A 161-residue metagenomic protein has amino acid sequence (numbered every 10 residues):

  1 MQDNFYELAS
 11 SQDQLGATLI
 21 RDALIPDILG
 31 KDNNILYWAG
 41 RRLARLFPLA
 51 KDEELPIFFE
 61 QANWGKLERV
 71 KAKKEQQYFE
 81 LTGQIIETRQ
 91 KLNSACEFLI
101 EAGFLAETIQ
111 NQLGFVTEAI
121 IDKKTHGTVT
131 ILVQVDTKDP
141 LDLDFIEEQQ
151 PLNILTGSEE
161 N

Functional and structural regions predicted by a protein language model:
M1-C96, D136-N161: N-terminal accessory segment detector
F59-W64, I109-F115: Short secondary-structure junctions
K66-E68, F115-I121: A short linear hydrophobic-aromatic micro-motif
N93-E101, T125: Short, well-structured alpha-helical patches and their helix-loop capping segments that border functional surfaces
F98-Q112: Active-site helix/loop of acyl-thioester processing domains in fatty-acid/polyketide metabolism, spanning hotdog-fold
K123-K138: C-terminal edge-of-domain segments
